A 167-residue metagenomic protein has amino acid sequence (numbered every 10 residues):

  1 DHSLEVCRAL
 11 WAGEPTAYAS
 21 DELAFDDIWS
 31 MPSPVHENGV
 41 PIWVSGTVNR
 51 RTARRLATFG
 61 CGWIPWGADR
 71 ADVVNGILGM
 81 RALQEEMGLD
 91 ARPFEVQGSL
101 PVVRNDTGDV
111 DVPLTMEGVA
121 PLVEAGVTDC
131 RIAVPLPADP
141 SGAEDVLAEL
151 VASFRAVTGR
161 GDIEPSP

Functional and structural regions predicted by a protein language model:
D1-P167: Active-site-adjacent structural elements that line small-molecule/cofactor binding pockets in enzymes
